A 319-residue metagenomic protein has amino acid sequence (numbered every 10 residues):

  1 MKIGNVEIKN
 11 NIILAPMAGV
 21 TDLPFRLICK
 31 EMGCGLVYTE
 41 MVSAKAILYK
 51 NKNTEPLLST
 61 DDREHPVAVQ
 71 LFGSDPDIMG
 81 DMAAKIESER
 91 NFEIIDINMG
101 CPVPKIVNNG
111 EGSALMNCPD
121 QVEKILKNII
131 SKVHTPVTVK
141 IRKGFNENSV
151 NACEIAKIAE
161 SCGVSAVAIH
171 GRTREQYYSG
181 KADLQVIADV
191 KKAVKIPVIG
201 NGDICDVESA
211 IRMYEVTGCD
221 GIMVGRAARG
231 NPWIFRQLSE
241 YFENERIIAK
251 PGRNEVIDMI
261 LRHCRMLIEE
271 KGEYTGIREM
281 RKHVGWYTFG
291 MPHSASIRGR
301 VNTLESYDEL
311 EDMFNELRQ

Functional and structural regions predicted by a protein language model:
M1-I13, I47-P66, C101, K105-E111 (+2 more regions): N-terminal small/glycine-rich loop or linker at the start of catalytic domains across soluble metabolic enzymes
M1-K2, M17-E93: Glycine-rich, positively charged N-terminal anion/phosphate-binding segment
G4, I8, I12, A18 (+7 more regions): Alpha/beta catalytic cores of nucleotide-metabolism and tRNA/nucleoside-modifying enzymes
I12-P16, V37-T39, V67-L71, I95 (+4 more regions): Hydrophobic faces of well-ordered beta-strands that scaffold small-molecule active sites in alpha/beta enzyme cores
M17-G19, V42-A44, F72-S74, G100-P102 (+4 more regions): Active-site beta-loop-alpha junctions enriched in small/polar residues
G80-E111, P119-I196: Alpha/beta enzyme core
